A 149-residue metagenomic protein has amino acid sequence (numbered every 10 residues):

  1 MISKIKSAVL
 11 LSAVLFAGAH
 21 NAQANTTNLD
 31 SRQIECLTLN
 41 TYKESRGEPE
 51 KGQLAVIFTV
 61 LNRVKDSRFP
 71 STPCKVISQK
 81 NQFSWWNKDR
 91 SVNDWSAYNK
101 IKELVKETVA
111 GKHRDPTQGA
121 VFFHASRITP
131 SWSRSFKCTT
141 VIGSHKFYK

Functional and structural regions predicted by a protein language model:
M1-V9: Bacterial N-terminal signal peptides that target proteins for export
A8-A17: Bacterial N-terminal signal peptides
A22-K149: Bacterial extracytoplasmic/cell-wall-associated proteins, especially those involved in peptidoglycan
